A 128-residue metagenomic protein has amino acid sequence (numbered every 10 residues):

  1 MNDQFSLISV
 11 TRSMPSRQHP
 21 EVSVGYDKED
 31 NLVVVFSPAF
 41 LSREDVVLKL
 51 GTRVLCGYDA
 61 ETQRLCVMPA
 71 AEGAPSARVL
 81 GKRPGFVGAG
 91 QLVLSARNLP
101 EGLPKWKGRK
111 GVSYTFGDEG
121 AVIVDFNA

Functional and structural regions predicted by a protein language model:
M1-L32, L48-G85, K105-A128: Long, compositionally biased stretches
N31-V47, G85-E101: Short beta-strand-centered segments at strand-helix junctions
